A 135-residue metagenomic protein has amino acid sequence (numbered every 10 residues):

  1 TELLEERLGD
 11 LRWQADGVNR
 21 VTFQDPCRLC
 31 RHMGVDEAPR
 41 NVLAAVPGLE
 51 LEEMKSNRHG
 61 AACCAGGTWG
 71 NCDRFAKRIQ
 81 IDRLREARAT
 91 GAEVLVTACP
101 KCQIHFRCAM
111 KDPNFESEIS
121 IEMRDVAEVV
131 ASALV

Functional and structural regions predicted by a protein language model:
T1-V135: Iron-sulfur cluster-binding electron-transfer modules in prokaryotic oxidoreductases
